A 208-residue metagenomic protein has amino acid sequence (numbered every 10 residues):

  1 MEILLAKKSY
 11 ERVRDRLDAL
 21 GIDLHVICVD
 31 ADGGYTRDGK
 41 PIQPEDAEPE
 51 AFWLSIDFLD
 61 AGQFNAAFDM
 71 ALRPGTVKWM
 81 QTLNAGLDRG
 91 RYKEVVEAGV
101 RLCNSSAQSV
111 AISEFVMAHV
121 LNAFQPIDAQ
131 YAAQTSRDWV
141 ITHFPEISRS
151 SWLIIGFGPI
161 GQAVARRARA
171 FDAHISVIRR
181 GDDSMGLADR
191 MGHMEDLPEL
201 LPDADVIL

Functional and structural regions predicted by a protein language model:
M1-D60: N-terminal glycine-/charge-rich "phosphate-binding" loop or analogous flexible N-terminal tail
L5-K7, L54, N84, G156 (+1 more regions): Short beta-strand/turn micro-motifs composed of small residues that flank or help shape donor/cofactor-binding pockets
R14-A19, P44-D46, R89-E97, G181-D189: Short loop/helix-cap segments at secondary-structure boundaries that form the rim of catalytic
L20-C28, V96-L102, G186-E195: Active-site regions of enzymes building and remodeling cell-envelope glycoconjugates
A31-R37, D60-Q63, A133-V140, G186-M194: Short gly/ser/thr-rich secondary-structure transition/capping motifs
R37-E48, F68-A71, E195-P202: Short amphipathic alpha-helix with an adjacent loop that forms part of the alpha/beta core around
P49-Y131: Phosphate/diphosphate ligand-binding glycine-rich loop within oxidoreductases
T142-L208: Rossmann-like dinucleotide/phosphate-binding beta-alpha-beta segment
